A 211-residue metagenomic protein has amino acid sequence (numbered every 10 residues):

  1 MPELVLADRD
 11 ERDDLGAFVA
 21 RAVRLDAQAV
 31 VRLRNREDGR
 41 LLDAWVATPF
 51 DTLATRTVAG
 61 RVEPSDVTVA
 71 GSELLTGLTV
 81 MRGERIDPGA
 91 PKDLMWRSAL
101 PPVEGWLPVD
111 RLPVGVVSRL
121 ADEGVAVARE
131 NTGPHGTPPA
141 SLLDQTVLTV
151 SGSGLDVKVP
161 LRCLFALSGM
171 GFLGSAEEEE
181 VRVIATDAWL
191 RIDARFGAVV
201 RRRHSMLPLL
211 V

Functional and structural regions predicted by a protein language model:
M1-V58: N-terminal ordered "arm"
R36-G39, G71-L75, H204: Generic N-terminal initiation segments characterized by hydrophobic and/or small/turn-forming residues
W45-V46, L53-R61, V199-P208: Short amphipathic beta-strand/extended segments with alternating polar/hydrophobic composition
T52-D87: A broadly used, surface-exposed interaction patch
L75-V211: Long, compositionally biased intrinsically disordered terminal regions
